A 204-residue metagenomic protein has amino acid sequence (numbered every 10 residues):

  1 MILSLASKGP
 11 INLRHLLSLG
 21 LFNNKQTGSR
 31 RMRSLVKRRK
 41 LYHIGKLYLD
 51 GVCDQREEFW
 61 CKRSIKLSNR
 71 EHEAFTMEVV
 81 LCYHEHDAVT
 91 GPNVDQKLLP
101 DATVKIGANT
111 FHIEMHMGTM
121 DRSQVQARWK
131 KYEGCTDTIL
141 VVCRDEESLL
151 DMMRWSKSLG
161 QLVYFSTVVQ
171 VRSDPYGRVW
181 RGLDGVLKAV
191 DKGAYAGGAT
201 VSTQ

Functional and structural regions predicted by a protein language model:
M1-R63: Nuclease-adjacent, charged terminal/linker segments that flank catalytic cores
I2-S4, S123-K130, G134-T138, C143-Q204: Non-catalytic C-terminal interaction segments of nucleic acid-processing enzymes
L5-A6, L17-G20, E78-E85, V104-I106 (+1 more regions): Alpha-helix C-terminal capping segments
G9, M117-D121, E146-E147: Short beta->alpha connector loops
L16, L35, L41, V104 (+2 more regions): Hydrophobic beta-strand residues in large extracellular and virion-surface proteins
L21-N24, S68, G118, D145: Short beta->alpha junction loops/turns
I44, R63-E71, M77-Q124, T200: Active-site metal-binding core of divalent-cation-utilizing nuclease and nuclease-like domains
L49, T110, E147-L149: Surface-exposed, flexible loop/turn segments at secondary-structure boundaries
